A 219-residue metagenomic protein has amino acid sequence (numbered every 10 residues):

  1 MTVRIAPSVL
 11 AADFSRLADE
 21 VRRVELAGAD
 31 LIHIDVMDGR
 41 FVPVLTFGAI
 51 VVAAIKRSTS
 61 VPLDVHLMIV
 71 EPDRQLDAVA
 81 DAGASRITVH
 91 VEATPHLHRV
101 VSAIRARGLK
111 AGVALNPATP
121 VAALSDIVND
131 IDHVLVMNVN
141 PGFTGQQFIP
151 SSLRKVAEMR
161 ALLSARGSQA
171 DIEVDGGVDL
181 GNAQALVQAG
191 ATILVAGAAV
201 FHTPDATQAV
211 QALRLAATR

Functional and structural regions predicted by a protein language model:
R4-V9, I32-I34, I55, L63-L67 (+5 more regions): Hydrophobic faces of well-ordered beta-strands that scaffold small-molecule active sites in alpha/beta enzyme cores
S8-A12, M37-G39, M68-P72, E92-T94 (+4 more regions): Active-site beta-loop-alpha junctions enriched in small/polar residues
D13-R16, S58, R74-A78, A82-D171: Conserved anion-binding
L17, V24, D35, V79 (+6 more regions): Conserved, mostly hydrophobic/aromatic
L26-A29, A84, I131, A191: A structural motif
L31-A49, V139-Q147: Glycine-rich, proline-tolerant flexible connector loops at the mouths of alpha/beta enzymes
R40-P72, A183-V200: A short alpha/beta connector and helix-capping loop motif
V187, F201-R219: C-terminal helical cap(s) of enzyme catalytic domains, especially alpha/beta-barrels
